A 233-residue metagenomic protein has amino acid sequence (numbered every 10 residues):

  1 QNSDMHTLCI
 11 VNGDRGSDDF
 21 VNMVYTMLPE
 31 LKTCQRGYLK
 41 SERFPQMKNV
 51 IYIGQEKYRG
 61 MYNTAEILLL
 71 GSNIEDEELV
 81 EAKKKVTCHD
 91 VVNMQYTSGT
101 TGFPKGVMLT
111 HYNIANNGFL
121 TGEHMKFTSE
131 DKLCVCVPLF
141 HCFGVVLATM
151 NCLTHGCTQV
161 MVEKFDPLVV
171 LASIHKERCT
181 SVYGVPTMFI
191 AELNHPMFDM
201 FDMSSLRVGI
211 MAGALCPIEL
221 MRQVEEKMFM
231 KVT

Functional and structural regions predicted by a protein language model:
Q1-L70: Structural core segment of the AMP-binding/adenylate-forming
Q1-L8, E30-G37, D131-K132, M150-V160 (+2 more regions): A short helix-loop-beta submotif of the ANL/AMP-binding
R36, S41-K48, C157, S204-R207 (+1 more regions): A short helix->loop->beta-strand "cap" motif at the edges of active sites that frequently abuts
R43-M47, I51-Y58, Y62-Y96, F103 (+1 more regions): Conserved pre-ATP/AMP-binding loop-to-beta segment of ANL
A65, H89, Q95, H111-Y112 (+2 more regions): Structural detector for helix-capping/boundary residues
L68-L69, C179-G184, L193-T233: Gly/Ser/Thr-rich phosphate-binding loop
V91, T97-T100, L133, L139 (+4 more regions): Conserved S/T- and glycine-rich ATP-binding loop of Class I adenylate-forming
A115-K132, F140-S181, F189-A191, H195-M197: Conserved AMP-binding/adenylation subdomain of ANL enzymes
